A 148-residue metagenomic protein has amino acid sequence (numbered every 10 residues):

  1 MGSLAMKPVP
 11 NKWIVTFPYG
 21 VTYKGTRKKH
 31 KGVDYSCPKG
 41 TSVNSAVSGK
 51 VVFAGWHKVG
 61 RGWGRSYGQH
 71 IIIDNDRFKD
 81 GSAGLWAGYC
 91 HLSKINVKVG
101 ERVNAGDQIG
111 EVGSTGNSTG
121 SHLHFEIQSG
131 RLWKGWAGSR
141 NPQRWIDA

Functional and structural regions predicted by a protein language model:
L4-K7, D80-G84, I95-D107, E126-A148: Acidic, glycine-rich catalytic/binding loops that coordinate metals and/or anionic ligands
I14-V47, W56, S129: Short glycine/threonine/proline-enriched tight-turn/helix- or strand-capping micro-motif at secondary-structure
G20-T22, G40, W56-V59, D76-F78 (+2 more regions): Short beta-turn/strand-loop junction motif enriched in small, turn-promoting residues
Y23-T26, S42-V43, R61-W63, D80-G81 (+2 more regions): Short glycine/serine/proline-enriched coil/turn segments at secondary-structure junctions
D34, I72, G88-H91, E111 (+1 more regions): Conserved beta-strand positions that form and line the central face of beta-propeller blades
Y35, H70-I73, N104-S118: Short hydrophobic beta/alpha edge segments that flank linear recognition/processing sites
S42-A54, V97-V112: Short, well-structured beta-strand-loop connectors
S45-N96, S121-S129: Zn2+-dependent peptidoglycan hydrolase active-site motif and core
